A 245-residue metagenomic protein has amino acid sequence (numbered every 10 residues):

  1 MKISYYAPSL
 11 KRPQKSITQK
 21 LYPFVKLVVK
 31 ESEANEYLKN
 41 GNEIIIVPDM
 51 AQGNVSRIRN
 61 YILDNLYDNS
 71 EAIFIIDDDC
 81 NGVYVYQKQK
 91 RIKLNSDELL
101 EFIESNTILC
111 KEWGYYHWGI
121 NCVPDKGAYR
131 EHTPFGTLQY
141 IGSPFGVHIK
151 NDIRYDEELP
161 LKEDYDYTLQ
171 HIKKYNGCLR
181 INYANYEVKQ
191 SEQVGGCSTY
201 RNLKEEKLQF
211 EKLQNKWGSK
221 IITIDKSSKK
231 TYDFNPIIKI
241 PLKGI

Functional and structural regions predicted by a protein language model:
M1, P23, N42, N69-A72 (+1 more regions): Short coil/turn segments at beta-strand junctions that form active-site/ligand-binding loops
M1-S4, K11-P13, L159-L161, Y165-I245: C-terminal catalytic/acceptor-binding lobe
S4-V25, V29-K39: Short, well-formed alpha-helical segments that are part of the catalytic scaffolds of diverse glycosyltransferases
L10-R12, D79-N81, V123-K126, D152 (+1 more regions): Short, solvent-exposed loop/turn segments at secondary-structure junctions
S16-T18, Y37-L38, Y84-Q87, A128-T133 (+2 more regions): A short acidic (Asp/Glu
V29-I76, N81-N95: Active-site-proximal specificity loops/subdomain of glycosyltransferases
A72-D77, Y116-N121, C178-N182, I222-D225: A structural signal for short, well-ordered beta-strand segments and their strand-loop junctions that often border
V83-D166: Conserved catalytic core of nucleotide-sugar-dependent glycosyltransferases
